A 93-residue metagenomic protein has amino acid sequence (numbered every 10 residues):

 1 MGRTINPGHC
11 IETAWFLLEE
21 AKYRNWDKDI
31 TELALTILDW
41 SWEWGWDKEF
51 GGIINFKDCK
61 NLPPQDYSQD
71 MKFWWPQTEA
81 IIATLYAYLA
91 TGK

Functional and structural regions predicted by a protein language model:
M1-K93: Glycan-recognition and catalytic cores of secretory/periplasmic carbohydrate-active enzymes
